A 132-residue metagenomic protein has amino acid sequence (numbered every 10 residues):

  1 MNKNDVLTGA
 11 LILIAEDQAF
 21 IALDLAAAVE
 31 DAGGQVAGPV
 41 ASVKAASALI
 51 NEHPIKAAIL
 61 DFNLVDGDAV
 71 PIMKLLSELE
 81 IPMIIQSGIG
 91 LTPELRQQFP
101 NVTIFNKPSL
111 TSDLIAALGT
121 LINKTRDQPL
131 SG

Functional and structural regions predicted by a protein language model:
M1-L11, K44, R96, S109-G132: Non-catalytic signal-transmission and effector/linker regions of two-component phosphorelay proteins
E16: Conserved acidic carboxylate
A19-G38: Two-component/phosphorelay signaling modules centered on CheY-like receiver
P39-A57: Acidic, metal-coordinating helix/loop segments flanking the phosphotransfer/catalytic sites of two-component signaling
D61: Active-site residues of response regulator receiver
V65: The feature encodes the CheY-like receiver
P71, E78, I89-K107, S112 (+1 more regions): Alpha4 helix (beta4-alpha4-beta5 surface) of REC/receiver domains from two-component response regulators
I84-Q86: Hydrophobic/aromatic residues positioned on beta-strands within the core alpha/beta folds
